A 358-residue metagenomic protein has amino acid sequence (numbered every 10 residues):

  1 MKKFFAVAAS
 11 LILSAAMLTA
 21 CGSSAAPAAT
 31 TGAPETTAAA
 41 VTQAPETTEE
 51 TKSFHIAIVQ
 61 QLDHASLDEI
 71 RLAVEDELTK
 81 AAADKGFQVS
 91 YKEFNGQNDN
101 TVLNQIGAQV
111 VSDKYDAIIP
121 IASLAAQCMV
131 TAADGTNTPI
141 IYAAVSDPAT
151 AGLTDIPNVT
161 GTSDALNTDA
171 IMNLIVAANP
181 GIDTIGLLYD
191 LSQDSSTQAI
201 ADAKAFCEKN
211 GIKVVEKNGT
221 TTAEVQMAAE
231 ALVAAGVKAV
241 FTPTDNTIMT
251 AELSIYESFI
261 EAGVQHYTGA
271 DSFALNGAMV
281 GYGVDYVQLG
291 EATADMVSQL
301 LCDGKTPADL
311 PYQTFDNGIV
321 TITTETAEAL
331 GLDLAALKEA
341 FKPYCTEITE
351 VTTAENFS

Functional and structural regions predicted by a protein language model:
L18-T31: Bacterial lipoprotein signal-peptidase II cleavage site
E50-D76, A81, K92-T101, S192-S196 (+1 more regions): Extracytoplasmic "Venus flytrap"
I56, V74, D164-N210, T306 (+1 more regions): An alpha-beta-alpha
Q88-S112, N218-V233: Structural motif
E93-L153, D245-I260, V264-G269: Beta-alpha junction/loop-to-helix N-cap segments that form part of ligand/metal-binding clefts
P148-D155, T160-T184, V284-K305: Hydrophobic alpha-helical segments within soluble ligand-binding/sensing domains
D194-A270: Pocket-lining segment of extracytoplasmic ligand-binding domains
Q299-S358: Hinge/cleft segment of the Venus flytrap/periplasmic-binding protein
